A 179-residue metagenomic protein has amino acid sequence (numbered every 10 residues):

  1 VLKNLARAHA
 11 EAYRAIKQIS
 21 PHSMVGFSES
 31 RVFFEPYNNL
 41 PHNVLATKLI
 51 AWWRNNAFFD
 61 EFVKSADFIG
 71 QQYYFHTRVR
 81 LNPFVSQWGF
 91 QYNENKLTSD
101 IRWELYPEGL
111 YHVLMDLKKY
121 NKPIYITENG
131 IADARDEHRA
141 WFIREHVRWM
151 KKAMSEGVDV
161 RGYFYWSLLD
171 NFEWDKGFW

Functional and structural regions predicted by a protein language model:
V1-W179: Non-catalytic scaffold segments within catalytic domains of secreted glycoside hydrolases
